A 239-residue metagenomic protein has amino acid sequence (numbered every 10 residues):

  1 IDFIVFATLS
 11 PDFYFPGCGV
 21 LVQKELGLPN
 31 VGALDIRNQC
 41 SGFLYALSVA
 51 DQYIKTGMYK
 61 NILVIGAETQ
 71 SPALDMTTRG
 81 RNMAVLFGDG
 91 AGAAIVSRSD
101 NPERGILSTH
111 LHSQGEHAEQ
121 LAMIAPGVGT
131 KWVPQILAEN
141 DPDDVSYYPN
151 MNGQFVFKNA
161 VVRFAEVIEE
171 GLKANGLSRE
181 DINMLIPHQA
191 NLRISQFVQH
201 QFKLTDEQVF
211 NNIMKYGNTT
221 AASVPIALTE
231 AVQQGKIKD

Functional and structural regions predicted by a protein language model:
I1-A7, A33-R37, Y59-A67, L107-L111 (+3 more regions): Beta-strand segments within the central parallel beta-sheet cores of soluble alpha/beta enzyme folds
I1-D2, P126-D181, I194-V198, F202 (+3 more regions): Conserved active-site "lid/cap" helical segment
S10-P11, K24, P29, N38-K55 (+4 more regions): Claisen-condensing/thiolase-fold acyl-transfer catalytic domains that form or cleave C-C bonds in fatty acid
F13-G27, V64-P72, P134-P142, I194-D206: Acidic-glycine-rich active-site phosphate/pyrophosphate-binding loop
A33-I36, G80-R81, M151, F155 (+1 more regions): A short glycine/serine-rich beta->alpha loop
L47-H117, L228-D239: Conserved beta-strand-centric core segments of catalytic alpha/beta enzyme folds
T78-K158, E166: Condensing-enzyme catalytic core mediating Claisen C-C bond formation in acyl metabolism
